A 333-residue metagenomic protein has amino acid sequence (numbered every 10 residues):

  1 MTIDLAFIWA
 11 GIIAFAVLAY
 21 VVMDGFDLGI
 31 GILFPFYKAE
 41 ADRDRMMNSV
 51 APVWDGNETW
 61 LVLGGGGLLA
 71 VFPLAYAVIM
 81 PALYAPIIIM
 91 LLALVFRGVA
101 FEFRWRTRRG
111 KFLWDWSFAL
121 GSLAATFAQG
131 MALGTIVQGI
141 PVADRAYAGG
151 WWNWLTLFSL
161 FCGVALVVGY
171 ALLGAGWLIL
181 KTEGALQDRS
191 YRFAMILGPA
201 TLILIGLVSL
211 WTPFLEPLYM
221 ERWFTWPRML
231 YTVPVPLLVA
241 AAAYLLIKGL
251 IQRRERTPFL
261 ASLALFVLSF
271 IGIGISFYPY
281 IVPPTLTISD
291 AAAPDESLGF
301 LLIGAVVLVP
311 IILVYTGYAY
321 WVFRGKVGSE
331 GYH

Functional and structural regions predicted by a protein language model:
M1-G56, V62-G65: N-terminal signal-anchor module of multipass membrane proteins
M1-I13, L69-Y84, V137-L157: Helix-coil boundary and interhelical linker segments in multi-pass alpha-helical membrane proteins
W9-Y20, M80-L92, A119-A124, N153-V167 (+2 more regions): Alpha-helical transmembrane segments
L28-P52, L69-I79, E102-F112, G174-F193 (+4 more regions): Juxtamembrane membrane-water interface segments of multi-pass membrane proteins, especially cytoplasmic-side
V53-A124, A143, Y219-L230: Membrane-interface helix-loop-helix modules in multi-pass inner-membrane proteins
F103-P258, G272: Long, contiguous internal "core" modules enriched in hydrophobic/ aromatic residues
F259-V267: Central hydrophobic cores of alpha-helical transmembrane segments in multi-pass integral membrane proteins
V282-L301: Short, membrane-exposed interhelical loops at transmembrane-helix boundaries
